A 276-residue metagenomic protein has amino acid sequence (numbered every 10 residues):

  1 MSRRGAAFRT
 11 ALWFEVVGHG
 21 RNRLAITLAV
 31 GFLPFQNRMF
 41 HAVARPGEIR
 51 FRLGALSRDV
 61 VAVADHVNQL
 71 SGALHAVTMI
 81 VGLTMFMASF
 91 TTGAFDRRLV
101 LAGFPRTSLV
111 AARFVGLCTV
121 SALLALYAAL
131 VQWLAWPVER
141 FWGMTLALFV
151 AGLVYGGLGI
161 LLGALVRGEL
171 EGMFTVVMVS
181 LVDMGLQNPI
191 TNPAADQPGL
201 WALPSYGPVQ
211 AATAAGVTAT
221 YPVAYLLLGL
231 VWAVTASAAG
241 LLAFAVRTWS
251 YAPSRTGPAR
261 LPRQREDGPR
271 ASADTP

Functional and structural regions predicted by a protein language model:
M1-P34, G257-A259: Aromatic- and glycine-rich beta-strand/loop motifs that create alpha-glucan
H19-R50, L70-T84, F174-Q187, L228-S237: Hydrophobic alpha-helical transmembrane segments of multi-pass membrane transport/permease proteins
L24-T27, F149-P189: A structural motif at transmembrane helix-loop-helix junctions in multipass membrane proteins
A29-F32, V81-G82, Q210-P276: Alpha-helical transmembrane segments of multi-pass membrane transporters/translocases
I49-H66: Perimembrane loop-to-helix junctions flanking transmembrane segments
V61-Q132: Hydrophobic alpha-helical transmembrane segments of multi-pass membrane transport proteins
A62-H66, L186-S237: Membrane-interfacial helix-loop-helix junctions in multi-pass membrane proteins
F114-E169, L226: Alpha-helical transmembrane segments and their short interhelical loops
